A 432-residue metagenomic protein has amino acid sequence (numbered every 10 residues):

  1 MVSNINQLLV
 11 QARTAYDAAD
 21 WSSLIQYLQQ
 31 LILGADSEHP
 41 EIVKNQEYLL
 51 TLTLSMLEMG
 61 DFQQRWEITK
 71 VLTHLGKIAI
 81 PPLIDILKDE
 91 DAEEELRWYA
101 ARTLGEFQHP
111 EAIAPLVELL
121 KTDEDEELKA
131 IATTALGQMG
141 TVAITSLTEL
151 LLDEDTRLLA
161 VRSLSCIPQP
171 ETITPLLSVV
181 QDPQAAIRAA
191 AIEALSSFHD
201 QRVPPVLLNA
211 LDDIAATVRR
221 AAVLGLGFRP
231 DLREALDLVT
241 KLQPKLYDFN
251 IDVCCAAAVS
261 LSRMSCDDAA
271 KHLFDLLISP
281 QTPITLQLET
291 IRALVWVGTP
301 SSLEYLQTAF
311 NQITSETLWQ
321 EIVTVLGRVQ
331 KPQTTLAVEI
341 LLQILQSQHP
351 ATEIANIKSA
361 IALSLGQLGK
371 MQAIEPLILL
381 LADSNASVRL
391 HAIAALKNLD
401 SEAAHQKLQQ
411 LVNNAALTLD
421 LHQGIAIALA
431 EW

Functional and structural regions predicted by a protein language model:
M1-Q29, A35-D36, E47-M59, W66: N-terminal "cap/leader" segments of large eukaryotic alpha-helical scaffolds
I5-L9, P40-E58, K77-D89, H109-T122 (+9 more regions): Amphipathic alpha-helical scaffolding segments comprising HEAT/armadillo-like alpha-solenoid repeats
V10-T14, Q26-K44, Q64-K77, E95-H109 (+16 more regions): Structural detector for internal amphipathic alpha-helices that build alpha-solenoid repeat scaffolds
D17-D20, G60-D61, E90-E93, D123-D125 (+9 more regions): Short inter-helical turns and helix N-cap capping residues of alpha-solenoid HEAT/ARM repeat scaffolds
Q29-L33, Q409-A416: TPR/TPR-like (Sel1-like) alpha-helical repeat modules
L226, L326, Q348-H349, A415: Short amphipathic alpha-helical interaction patches enriched in hydrophobic/aromatic residues with interspersed Lys/Arg
Q346-L363, E375: Alpha-helical adaptor scaffolds
